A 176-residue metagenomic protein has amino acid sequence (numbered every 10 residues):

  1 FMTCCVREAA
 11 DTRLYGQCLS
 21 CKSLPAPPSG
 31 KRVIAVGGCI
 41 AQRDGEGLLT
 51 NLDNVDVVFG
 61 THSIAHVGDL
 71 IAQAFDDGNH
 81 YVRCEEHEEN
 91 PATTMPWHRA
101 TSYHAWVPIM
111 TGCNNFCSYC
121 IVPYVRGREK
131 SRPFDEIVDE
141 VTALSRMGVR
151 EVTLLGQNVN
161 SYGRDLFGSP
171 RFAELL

Functional and structural regions predicted by a protein language model:
F1-Y162, R171: Proteins enriched for Cys/Gly/acidic motifs involved in redox and nucleic-acid/cofactor modification
D165-L166: Periplasmic OmpA-like peptidoglycan-binding domain that tethers envelope proteins to the cell wall
S169-L176: Alpha-helix-loop-beta-strand connector modules within alpha/beta enzyme cores
